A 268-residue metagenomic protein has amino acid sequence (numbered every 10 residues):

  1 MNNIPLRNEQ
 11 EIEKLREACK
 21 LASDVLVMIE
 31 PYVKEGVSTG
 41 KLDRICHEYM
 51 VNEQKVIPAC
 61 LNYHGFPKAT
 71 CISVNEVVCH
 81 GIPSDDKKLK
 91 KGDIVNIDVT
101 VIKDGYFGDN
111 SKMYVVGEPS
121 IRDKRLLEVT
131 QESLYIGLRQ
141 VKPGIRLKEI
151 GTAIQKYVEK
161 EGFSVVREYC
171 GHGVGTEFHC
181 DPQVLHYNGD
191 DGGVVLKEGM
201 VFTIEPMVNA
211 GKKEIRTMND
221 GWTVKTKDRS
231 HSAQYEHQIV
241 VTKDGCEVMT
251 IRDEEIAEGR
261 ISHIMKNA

Functional and structural regions predicted by a protein language model:
M1-A268: Active-site neighborhoods and metal-handling regions in enzymes and metal-associated proteins
